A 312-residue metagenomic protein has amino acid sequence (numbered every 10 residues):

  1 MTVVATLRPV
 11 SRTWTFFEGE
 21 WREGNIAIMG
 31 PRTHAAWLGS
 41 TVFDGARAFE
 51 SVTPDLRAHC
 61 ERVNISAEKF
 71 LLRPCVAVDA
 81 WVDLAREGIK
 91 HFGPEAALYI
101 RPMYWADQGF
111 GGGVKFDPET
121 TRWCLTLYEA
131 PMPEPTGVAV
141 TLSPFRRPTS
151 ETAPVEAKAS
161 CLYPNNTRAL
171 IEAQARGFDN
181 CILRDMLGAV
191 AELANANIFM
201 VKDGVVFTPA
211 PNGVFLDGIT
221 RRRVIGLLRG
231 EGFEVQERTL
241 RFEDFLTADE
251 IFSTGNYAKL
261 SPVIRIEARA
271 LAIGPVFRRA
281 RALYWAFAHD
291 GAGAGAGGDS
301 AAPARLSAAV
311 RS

Functional and structural regions predicted by a protein language model:
M1-E87, W105, V114-S312: Helix-start/capping segments and mature chain N-termini
A85, K90-M103: Ordered, amphipathic secondary-structure segments that act as subunit-interaction surfaces in large macromolecular
